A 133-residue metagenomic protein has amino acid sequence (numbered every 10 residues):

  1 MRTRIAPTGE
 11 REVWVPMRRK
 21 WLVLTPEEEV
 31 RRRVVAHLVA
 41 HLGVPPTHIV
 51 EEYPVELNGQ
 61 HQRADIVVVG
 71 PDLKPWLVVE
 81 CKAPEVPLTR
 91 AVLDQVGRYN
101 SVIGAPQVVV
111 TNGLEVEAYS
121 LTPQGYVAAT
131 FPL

Functional and structural regions predicted by a protein language model:
M1-Q107, G113-L133: A short, conserved, highly charged catalytic patch centered on acidic carboxylates
